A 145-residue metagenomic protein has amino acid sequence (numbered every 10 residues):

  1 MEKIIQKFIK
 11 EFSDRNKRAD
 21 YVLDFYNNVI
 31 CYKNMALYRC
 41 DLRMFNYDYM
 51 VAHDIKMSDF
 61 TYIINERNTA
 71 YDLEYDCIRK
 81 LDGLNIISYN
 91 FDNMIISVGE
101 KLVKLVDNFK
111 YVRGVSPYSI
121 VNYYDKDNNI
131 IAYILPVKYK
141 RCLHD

Functional and structural regions predicted by a protein language model:
M1-D145: Extended macromolecule-engaging scaffold surfaces, prototypically the DNA polymerase sliding clamp/PCNA/9-1-1 ring
